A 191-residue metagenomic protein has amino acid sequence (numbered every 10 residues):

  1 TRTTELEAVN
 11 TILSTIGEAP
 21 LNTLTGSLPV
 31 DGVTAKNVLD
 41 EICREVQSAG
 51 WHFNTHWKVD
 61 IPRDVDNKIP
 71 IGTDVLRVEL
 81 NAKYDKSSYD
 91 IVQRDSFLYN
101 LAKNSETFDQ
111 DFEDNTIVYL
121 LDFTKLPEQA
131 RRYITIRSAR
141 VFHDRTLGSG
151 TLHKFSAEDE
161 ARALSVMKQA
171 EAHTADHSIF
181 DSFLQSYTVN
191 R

Functional and structural regions predicted by a protein language model:
T1-L24, N190-R191: Short, intrinsically disordered N-terminal pre-domain segments
R2, A8, Q93-R191: Internal mixed-charge
R2-T3, T25-K36, T124-Q129: Short, charged/polar micro-motifs that form catalytic or ligand-binding hotspots
L21, T25, W51, T55 (+2 more regions): Short, solvent-exposed secondary-structure capping/transition elements
S27-V46, L152-K168: Short secondary-structure subsegments characteristic of cysteine-rich extracellular domains
G32-E106, Q129-F142, T146: Divalent metal-cofactor coordination and adjacent catalytic microenvironments
